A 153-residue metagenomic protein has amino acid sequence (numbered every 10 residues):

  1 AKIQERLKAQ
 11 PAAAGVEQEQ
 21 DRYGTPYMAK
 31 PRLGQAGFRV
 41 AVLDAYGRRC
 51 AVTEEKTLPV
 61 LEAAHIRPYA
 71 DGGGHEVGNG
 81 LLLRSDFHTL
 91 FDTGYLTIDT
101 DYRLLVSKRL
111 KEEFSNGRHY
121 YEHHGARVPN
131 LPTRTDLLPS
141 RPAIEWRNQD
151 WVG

Functional and structural regions predicted by a protein language model:
A1-V40, D44-L61: A short mid-domain helix/strand-loop element embedded in enzyme catalytic domains that forms or borders the active-site
Q18, R22, L33, G37 (+2 more regions): A detector for short metal-coordination/catalytic motifs
